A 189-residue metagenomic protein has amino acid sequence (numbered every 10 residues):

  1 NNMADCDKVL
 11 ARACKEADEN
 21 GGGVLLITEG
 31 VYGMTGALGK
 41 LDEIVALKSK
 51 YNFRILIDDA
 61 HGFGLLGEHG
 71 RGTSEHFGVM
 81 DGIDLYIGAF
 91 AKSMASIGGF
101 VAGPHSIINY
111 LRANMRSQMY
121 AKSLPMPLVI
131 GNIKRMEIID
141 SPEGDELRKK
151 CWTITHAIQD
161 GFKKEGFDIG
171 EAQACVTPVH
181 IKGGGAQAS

Functional and structural regions predicted by a protein language model:
N2-D5, G30-T35, G62-L65, Q118-K122 (+1 more regions): Short, small-residue-enriched loops and turns at beta-alpha junctions that line or gate enzyme active sites
N2-L56: Active-site phosphate-binding strand-loop segment of PLP-dependent enzymes
V24, I87, A121-K122, D168-Q173: Short beta-strand
N52, G72-F90, N109-A113: Conserved active-site segment immediately N-terminal to the catalytic lysine that forms the internal aldimine
L85-I87, M94-S141: Conserved core segment of the aminotransferase class I/II
V129-E146, D160-K163, K182-G183: Amphipathic alpha-helix from the class-I
D145-H156, K164-S189: Conserved PLP-binding catalytic core of the aspartate aminotransferase-like
